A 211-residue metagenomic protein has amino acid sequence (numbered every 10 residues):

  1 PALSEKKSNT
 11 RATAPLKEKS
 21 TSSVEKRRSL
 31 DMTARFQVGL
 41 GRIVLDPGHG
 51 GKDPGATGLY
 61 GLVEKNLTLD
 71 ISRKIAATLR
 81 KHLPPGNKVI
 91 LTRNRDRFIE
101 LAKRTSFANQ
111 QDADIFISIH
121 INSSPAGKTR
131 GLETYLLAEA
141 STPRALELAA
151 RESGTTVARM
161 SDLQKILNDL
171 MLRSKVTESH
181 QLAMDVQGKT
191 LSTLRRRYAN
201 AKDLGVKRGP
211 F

Functional and structural regions predicted by a protein language model:
P1-A2: Periplasmic N-terminal soluble interaction domains immediately after the signal peptide in Gram-negative
K6, R11-S161, D169-V176, H180: Catalytic-core regions of hydrolytic enzymes
P125, L172-F211: Active-site-adjacent mobile loop/cap segments within catalytic or ligand-binding domains
I166: Active-site pocket-lining segment
